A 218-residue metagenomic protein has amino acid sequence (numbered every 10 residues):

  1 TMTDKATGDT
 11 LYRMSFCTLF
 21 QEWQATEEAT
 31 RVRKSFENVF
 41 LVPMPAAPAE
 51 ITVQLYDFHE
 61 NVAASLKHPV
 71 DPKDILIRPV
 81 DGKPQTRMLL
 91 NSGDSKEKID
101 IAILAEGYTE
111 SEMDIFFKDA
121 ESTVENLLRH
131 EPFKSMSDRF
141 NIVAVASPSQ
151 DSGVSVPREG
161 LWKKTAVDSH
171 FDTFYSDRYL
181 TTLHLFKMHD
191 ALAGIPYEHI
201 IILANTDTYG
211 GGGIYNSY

Functional and structural regions predicted by a protein language model:
T1-V39: N-terminal prosegments of processed precursors
T3-D9, F58-E60, E106: Change "in extracellular beta-sheet-rich domains … of secreted and cell-surface proteins" to "in beta-sheet-rich domains
R31-S35, M44-P48, D94: Surface-exposed coil/turn segments at beta-strand junctions on protein surfaces, enriched
F40-L41, A46-N61: Short, aromatic- and glycine-rich surface loops/edge beta-strands on solvent-exposed regions
E60-I75: Edge beta-strands of extracellular beta-sandwich domains
D74-K134, A144-V154, G160, F186-I195 (+1 more regions): Fold-level signature of zinc-dependent metallopeptidase catalytic domains
V124, S217-Y218: Active-site recognition of the HExxH zinc-binding catalytic motif
R139-N216: Active-site-proximal segments of metallohydrolase catalytic domains
